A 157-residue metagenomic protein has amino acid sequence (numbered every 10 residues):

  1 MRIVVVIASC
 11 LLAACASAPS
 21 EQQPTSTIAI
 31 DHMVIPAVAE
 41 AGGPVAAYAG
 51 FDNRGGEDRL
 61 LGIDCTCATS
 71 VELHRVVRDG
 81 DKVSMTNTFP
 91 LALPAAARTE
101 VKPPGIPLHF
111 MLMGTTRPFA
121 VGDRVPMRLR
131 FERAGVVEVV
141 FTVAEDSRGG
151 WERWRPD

Functional and structural regions predicted by a protein language model:
M1-S9: Sec-dependent signal peptide recognition, specifically the positively charged N-region followed immediately by
L12-A14: C-terminal motif of bacterial Sec signal peptides marking the signal peptidase cleavage site
A16-P19: Bacterial signal peptide processing site
E21-D157: Compact, glycine-rich, soluble single-domain proteins
